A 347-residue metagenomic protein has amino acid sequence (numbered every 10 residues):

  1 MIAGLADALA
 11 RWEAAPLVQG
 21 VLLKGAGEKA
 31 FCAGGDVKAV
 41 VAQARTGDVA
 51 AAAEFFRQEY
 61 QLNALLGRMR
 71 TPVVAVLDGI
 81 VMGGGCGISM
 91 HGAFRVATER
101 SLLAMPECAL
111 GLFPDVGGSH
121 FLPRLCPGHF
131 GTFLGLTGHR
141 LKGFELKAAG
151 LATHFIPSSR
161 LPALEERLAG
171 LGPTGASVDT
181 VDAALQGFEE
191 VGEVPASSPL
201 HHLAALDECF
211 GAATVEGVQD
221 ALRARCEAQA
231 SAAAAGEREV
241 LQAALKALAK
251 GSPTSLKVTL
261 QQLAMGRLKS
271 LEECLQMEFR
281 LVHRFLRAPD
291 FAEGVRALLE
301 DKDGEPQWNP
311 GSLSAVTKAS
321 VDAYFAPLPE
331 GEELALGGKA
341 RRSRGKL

Functional and structural regions predicted by a protein language model:
M1-L5, F55, E278: Hydrophobic alpha-helical membrane-association signature
A3-T46, L65-V76, T98-S101: A structural preference for short, pocket-lining loop segments at secondary-structure junctions
G4, Q58, T254, V258: Charged catalytic carboxylate motif
L23, D36, I88-S89, E145-L146 (+2 more regions): Hydrophobic/aromatic residues within transmembrane alpha-helices of multi-pass small-molecule transporters
E28-C32, M82, P306: Short, active-site-adjacent cap segments at secondary-structure transitions
V49-F56, Y60-L77, V81-E208: Conserved catalytic cores of soluble enzyme domains, especially glycine-rich substrate-binding beta-alpha loops
L141-F144, S159-L347: C-terminal alpha-helix plus adjacent terminal tail
